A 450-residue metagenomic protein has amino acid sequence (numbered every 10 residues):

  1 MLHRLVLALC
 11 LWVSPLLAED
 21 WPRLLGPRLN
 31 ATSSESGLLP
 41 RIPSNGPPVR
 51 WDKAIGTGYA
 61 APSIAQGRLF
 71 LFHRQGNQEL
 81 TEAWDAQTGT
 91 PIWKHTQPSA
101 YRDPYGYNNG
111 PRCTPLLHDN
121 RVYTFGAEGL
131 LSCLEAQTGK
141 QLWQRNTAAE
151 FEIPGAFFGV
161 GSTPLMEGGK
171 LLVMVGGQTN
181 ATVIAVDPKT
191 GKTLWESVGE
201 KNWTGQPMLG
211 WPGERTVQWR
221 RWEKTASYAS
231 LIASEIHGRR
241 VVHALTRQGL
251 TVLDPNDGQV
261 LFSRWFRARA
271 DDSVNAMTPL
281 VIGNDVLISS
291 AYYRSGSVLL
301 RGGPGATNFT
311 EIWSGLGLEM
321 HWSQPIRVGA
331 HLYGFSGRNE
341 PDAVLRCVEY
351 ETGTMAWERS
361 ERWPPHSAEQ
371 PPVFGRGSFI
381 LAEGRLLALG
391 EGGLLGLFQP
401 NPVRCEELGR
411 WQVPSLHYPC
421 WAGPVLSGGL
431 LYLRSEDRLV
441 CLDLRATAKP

Functional and structural regions predicted by a protein language model:
M1-L9: Bacterial N-terminal signal peptides that target proteins for export
V13-P15: N-terminal signal peptide c-region/cleavage motif recognized by signal peptidases
L17-P450: Noncatalytic, solvent-exposed loop/strand surfaces of beta-propeller-type extracellular/periplasmic domains
